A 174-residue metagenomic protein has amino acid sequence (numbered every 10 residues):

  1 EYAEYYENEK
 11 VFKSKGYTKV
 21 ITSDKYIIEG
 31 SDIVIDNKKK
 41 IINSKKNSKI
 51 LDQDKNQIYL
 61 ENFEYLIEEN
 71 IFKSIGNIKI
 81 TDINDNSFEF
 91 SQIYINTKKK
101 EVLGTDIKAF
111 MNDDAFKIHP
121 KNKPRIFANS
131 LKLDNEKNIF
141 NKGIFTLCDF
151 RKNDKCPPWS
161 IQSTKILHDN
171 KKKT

Functional and structural regions predicted by a protein language model:
E1-T174: Structural signature for solvent-exposed beta-strand/loop edge elements and short helix-capping sites, enriched
